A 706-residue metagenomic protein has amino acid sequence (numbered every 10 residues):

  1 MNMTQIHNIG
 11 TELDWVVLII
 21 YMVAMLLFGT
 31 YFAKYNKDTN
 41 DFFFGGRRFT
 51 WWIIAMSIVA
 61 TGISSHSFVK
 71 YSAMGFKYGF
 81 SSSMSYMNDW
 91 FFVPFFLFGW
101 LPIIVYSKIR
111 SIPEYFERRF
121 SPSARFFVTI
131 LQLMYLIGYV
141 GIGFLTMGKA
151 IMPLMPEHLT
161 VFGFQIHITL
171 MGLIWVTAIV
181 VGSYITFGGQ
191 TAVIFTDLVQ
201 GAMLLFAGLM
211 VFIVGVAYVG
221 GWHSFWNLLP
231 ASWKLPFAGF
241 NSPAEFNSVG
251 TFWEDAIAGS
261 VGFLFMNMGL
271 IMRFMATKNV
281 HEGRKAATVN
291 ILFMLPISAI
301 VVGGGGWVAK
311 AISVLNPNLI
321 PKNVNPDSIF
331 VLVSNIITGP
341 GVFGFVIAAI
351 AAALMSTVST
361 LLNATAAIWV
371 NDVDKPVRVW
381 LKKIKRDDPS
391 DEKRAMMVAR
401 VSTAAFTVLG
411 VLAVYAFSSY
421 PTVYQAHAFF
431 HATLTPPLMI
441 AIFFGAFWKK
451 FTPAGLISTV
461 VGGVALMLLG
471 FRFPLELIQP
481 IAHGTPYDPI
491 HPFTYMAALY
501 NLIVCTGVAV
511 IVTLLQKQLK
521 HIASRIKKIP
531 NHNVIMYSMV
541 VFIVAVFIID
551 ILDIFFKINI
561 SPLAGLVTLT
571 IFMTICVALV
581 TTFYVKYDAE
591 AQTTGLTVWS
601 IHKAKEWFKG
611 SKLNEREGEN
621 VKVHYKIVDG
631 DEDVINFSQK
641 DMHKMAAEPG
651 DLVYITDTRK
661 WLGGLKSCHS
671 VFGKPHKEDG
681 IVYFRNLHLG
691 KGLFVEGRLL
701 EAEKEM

Functional and structural regions predicted by a protein language model:
M1-S611: Membrane-embedded helix-loop-helix hairpins and adjacent transmembrane boundary segments in multi-pass transporters
K37, H281-E282, M642, K660-L662 (+1 more regions): Generic "edge-of-domain/loop-turn" microfeature
I58-G62, S72-M74, D641, D657-R659 (+1 more regions): Short glycine-rich, polar/acidic loop-and-turn segments at beta strand-coil junctions
S65-S67, G663, K691: Short active-site-adjacent helix-start/loop capping segments
W222-H223, A702-M706: Short secondary-structure transition/capping segments
L514-I522, V695-K704: Short, structured interface segments
S611-T656, S667-E703: Short beta-strand-centered segments at strand-helix junctions
T658-L662, E705-M706: Short, charged beta-turn/beta-strand-edge "cap" motif at the junction between a beta-strand and an adjacent loop
